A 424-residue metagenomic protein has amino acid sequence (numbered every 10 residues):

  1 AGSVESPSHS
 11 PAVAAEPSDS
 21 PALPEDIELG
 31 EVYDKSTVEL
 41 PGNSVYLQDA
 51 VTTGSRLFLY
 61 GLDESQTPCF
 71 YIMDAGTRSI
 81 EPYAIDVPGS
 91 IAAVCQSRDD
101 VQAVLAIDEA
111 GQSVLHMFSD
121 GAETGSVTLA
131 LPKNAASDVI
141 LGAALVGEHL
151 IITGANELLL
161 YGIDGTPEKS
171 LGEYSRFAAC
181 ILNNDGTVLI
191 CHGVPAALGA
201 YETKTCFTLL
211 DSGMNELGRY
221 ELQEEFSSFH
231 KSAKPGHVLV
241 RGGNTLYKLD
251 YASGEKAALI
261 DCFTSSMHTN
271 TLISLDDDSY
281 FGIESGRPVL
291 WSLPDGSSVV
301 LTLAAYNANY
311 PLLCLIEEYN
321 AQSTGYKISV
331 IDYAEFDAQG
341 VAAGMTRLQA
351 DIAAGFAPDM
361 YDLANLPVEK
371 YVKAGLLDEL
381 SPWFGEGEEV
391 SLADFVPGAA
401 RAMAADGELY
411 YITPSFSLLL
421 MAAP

Functional and structural regions predicted by a protein language model:
A1-P24, F118, A143, G154: Gram-positive cell-envelope targeting signals
V13-T52, Y60-D63, Y71, G165 (+3 more regions): Conserved N-terminal structural module of periplasmic/extracytoplasmic solute-binding proteins
V38, I85-V87, S126-A136: Surface-exposed loop and turn segments in beta-propeller and other repeat-based domains that flank or scaffold
G54-S55, D99-V101, G147-H149, D185-T187 (+2 more regions): Short coil/turn segments that connect the beta-strands within blades of beta-propeller domains
S65-Q66, A110-G111, A155-L159, T205 (+2 more regions): Loop/turn residues immediately N-terminal
P68-A75: Beta-propeller domains
L366-L420: Hinge/lid segment of periplasmic solute-binding proteins
